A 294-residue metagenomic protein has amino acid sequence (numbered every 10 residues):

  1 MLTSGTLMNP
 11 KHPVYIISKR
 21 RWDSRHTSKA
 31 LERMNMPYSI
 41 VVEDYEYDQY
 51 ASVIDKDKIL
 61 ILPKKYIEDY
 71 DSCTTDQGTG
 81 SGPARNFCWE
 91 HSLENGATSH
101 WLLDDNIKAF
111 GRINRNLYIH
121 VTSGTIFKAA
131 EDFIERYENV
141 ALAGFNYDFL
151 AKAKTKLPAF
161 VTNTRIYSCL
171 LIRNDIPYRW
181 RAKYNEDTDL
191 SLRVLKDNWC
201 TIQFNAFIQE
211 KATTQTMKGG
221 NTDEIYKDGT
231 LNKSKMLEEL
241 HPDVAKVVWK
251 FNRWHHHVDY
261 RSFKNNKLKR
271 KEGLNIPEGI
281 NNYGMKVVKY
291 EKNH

Functional and structural regions predicted by a protein language model:
L2-P13, W22-D23, A182, T188-H294: C-terminal catalytic/acceptor-binding lobe
L2-S4, P13-Y38, V42, E46-A51: Short, well-formed alpha-helical segments that are part of the catalytic scaffolds of diverse glycosyltransferases
K11-Y15, M36-I40, D57-I59, N139-A143 (+1 more regions): Hydrophobic beta-strand segments of well-ordered beta-sheets in folded domains
R21-W22, Y66-I67, N106-K108, D148-A151 (+2 more regions): Short, solvent-exposed loop/turn segments at secondary-structure junctions
R25-S28, Y50-S52, G111-R115, A153-P158 (+1 more regions): A short acidic (Asp/Glu
I40, S99-L103, A141-N146, T201-N205 (+1 more regions): A structural signal for short, well-ordered beta-strand segments and their strand-loop junctions that often border
D44-L103, K108-I119: Active-site-proximal specificity loops/subdomain of glycosyltransferases
A109-L192: Conserved catalytic core of nucleotide-sugar-dependent glycosyltransferases
